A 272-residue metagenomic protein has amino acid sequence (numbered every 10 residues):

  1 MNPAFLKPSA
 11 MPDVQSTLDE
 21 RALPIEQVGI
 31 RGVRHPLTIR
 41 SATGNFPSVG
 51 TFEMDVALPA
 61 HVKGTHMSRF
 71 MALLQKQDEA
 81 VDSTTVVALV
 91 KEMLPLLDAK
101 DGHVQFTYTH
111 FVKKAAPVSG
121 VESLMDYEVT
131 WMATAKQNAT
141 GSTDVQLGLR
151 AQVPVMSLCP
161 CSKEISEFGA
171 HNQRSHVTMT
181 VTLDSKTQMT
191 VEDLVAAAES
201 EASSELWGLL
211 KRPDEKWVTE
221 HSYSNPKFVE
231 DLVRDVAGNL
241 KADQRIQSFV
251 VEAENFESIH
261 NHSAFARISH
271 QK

Functional and structural regions predicted by a protein language model:
N2-K272: N-terminal intrinsically disordered, cationic/polar leader segments that include organellar targeting peptides
